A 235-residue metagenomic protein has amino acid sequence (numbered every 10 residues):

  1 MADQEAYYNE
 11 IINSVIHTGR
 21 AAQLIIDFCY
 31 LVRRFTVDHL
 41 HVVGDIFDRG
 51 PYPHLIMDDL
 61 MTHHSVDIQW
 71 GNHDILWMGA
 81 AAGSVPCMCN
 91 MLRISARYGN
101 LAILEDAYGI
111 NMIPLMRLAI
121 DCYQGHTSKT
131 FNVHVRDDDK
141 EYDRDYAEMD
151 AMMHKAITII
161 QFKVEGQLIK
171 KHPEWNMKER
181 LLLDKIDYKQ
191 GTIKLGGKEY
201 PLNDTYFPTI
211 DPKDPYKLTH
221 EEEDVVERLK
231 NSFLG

Functional and structural regions predicted by a protein language model:
M1-G235: Feature recognizes metal-dependent phosphohydrolase scaffolds
